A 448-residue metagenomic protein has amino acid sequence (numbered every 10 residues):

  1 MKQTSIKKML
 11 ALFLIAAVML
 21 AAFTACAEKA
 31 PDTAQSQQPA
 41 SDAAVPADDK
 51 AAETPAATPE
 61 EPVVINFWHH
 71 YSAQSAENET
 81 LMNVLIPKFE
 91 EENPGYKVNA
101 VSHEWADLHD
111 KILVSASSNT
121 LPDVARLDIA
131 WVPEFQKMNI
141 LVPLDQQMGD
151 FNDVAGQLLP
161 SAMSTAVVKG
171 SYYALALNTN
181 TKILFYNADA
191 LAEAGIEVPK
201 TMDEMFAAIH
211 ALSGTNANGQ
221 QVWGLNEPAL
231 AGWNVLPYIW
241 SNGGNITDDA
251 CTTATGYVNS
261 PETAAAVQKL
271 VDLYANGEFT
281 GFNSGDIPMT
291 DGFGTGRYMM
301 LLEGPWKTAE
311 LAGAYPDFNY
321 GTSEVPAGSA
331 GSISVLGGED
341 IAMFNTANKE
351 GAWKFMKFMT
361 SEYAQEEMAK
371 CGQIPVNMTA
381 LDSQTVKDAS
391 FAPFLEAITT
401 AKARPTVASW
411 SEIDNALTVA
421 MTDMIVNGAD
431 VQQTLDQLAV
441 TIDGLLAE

Functional and structural regions predicted by a protein language model:
C26-I140, G149-D153, V198, F282-N283 (+7 more regions): Conserved N-terminal structural module of periplasmic/extracytoplasmic solute-binding proteins
T58, D145-L158, T215-N218, W223-L225 (+7 more regions): Short, solvent-exposed loop/beta-turn-alpha elements that line the ligand-binding surface or hinge of extracytoplasmic
T58-E61, E104, I129-I183, E197 (+5 more regions): Hinge/lid segment of periplasmic solute-binding proteins
P87, E91-E92, K97, E193-A194 (+7 more regions): Extracytoplasmic/periplasmic substrate-recognition and gating elements
A106-P143, A155-A174, L184-F185, F206-Q220 (+3 more regions): Pocket-flanking alpha-helical
S161, P316, Y320-S323, A369-V419 (+1 more regions): Long, aromatic- and glycine/proline-rich binding clefts that accommodate carbohydrate-like moieties
V168-L177, K182, E204-T255, Y298: Extracytoplasmic/periplasmic solute-binding protein
I209-S213, T252-F282: Glycine-centered hinge/linker elements that transmit conformational signals in sensory and ligand-binding systems
